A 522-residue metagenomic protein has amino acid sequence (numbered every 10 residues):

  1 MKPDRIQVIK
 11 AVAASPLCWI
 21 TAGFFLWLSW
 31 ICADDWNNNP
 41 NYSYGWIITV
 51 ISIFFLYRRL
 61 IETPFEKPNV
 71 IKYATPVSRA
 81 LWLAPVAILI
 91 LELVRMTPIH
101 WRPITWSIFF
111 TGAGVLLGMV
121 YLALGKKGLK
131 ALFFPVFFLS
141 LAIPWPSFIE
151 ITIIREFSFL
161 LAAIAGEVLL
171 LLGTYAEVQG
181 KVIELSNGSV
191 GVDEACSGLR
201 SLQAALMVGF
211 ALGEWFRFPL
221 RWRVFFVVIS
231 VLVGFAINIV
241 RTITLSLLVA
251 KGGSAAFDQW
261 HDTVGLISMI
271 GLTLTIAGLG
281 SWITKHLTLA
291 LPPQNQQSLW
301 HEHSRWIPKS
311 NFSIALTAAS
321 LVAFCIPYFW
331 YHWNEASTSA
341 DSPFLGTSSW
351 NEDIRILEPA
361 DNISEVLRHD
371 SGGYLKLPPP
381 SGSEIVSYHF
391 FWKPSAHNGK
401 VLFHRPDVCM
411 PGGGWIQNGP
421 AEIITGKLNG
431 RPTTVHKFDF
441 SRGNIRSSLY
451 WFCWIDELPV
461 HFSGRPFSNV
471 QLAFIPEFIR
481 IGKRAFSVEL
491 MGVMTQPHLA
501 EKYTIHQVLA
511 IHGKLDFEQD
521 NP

Functional and structural regions predicted by a protein language model:
M1-P522: Hydrophobic N-terminal alpha-helices or hydrophobic patches in metabolic proteins across all domains of life
